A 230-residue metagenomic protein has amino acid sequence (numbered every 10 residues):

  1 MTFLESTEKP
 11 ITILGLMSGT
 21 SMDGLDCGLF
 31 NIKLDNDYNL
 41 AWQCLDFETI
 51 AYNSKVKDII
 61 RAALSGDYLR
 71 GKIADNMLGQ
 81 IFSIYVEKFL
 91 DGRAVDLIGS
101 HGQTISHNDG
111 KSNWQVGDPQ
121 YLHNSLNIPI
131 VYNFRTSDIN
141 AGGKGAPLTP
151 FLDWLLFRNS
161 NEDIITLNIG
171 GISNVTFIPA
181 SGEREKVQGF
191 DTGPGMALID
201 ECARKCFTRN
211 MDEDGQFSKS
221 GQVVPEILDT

Functional and structural regions predicted by a protein language model:
T2-D46: N-terminal phosphate-binding or glycine-rich loops at protein starts, especially the Walker A/P-loop of NTPases
E8, F89-A94, N159-E162: Glycine-rich phosphate-binding loop signature in dinucleotide/nucleotide-binding domains
I13-M17, V95-G99, I164-N168, G189: Short glycine-aspartate micro-motif
L25-I32, L45-I59, V131-W154, R158 (+1 more regions): Glycine-rich phosphate-binding loop plus the immediately following alpha-helix
L40-N76: Conserved non-catalytic scaffold segment of RNase H-like nuclease domains
L64-P119: Short beta-strand-loop/turn "lid" adjacent to the catalytic site in phosphate-handling enzymes
G99-N159: Active-site neighborhood for divalent-cation/phosphate handling
